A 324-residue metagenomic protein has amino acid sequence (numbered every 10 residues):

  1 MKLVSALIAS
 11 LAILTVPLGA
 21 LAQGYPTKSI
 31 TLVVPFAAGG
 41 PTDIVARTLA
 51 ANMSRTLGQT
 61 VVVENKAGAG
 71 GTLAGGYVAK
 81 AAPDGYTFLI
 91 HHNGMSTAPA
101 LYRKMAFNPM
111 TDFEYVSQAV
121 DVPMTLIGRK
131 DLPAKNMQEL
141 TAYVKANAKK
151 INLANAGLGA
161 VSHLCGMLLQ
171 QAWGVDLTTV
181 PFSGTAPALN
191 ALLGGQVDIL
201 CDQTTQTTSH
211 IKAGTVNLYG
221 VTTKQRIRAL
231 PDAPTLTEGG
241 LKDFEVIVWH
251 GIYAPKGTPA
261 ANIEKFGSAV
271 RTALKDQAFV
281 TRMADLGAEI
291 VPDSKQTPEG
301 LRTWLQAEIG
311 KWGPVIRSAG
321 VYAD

Functional and structural regions predicted by a protein language model:
M1-I8: Bacterial N-terminal signal peptides that target proteins for export
A22-T111, K150-N152, L158, G174-Q203 (+3 more regions): N-terminal (or domain-start) structured segment
T27-S29, K212, E238, A260-D324: An extracytoplasmic/periplasmic, membrane-proximal ligand-sensing/linker region
K80-Y86, A100-P187, L236, W249-R282: Hinge/capping helix and adjacent helix->loop/strand transition within the periplasmic-binding protein
N108-Q118, D176-V180, D198-I199, T208-V246 (+1 more regions): Short beta-strand->loop
